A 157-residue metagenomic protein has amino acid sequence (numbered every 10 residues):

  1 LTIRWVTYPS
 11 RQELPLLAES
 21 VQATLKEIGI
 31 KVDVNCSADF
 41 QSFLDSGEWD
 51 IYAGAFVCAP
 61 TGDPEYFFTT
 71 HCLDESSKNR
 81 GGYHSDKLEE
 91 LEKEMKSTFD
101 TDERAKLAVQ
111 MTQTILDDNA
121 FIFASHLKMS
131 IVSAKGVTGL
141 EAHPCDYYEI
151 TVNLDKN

Functional and structural regions predicted by a protein language model:
L1-A23, E27, N35, Q110 (+1 more regions): Append "and occasionally in soluble cytosolic enzymes with long acidic Gly/Pro-rich linkers
L1-P9, A55, F99-A134: Bilobed periplasmic-binding protein-like "clamshell/Venus-flytrap" ligand-binding domains
W5, A23-C72, A108: Periplasmic binding protein-like
E13, C36, F56, R80-H84: Alpha-helix N-cap/loop-to-helix boundary motif
E13-L16, F43-L44, T61-P64, S133-K135: Extracytoplasmic/secreted cell-surface and envelope-processing proteins
L16-E19, A23-E27, S42, D86-K93 (+2 more regions): Solvent-exposed, polar/charged alpha-helical surfaces in well-ordered, non-transmembrane soluble domains, broadly
F43-E48, F68-S97, H126-N157: Short, solvent-exposed loop/beta-turn-alpha elements that line the ligand-binding surface or hinge of extracytoplasmic
